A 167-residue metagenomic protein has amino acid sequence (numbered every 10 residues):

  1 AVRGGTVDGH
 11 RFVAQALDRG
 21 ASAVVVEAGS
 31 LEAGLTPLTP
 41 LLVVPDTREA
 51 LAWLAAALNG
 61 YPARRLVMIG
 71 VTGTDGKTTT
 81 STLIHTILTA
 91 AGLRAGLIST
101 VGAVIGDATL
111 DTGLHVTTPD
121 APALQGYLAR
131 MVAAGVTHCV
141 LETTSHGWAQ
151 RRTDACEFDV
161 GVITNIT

Functional and structural regions predicted by a protein language model:
A1-W53: N-terminal leader/targeting and accessory segments in enzymes
A50-T167: Phosphate-binding loop of NTP-binding sites
